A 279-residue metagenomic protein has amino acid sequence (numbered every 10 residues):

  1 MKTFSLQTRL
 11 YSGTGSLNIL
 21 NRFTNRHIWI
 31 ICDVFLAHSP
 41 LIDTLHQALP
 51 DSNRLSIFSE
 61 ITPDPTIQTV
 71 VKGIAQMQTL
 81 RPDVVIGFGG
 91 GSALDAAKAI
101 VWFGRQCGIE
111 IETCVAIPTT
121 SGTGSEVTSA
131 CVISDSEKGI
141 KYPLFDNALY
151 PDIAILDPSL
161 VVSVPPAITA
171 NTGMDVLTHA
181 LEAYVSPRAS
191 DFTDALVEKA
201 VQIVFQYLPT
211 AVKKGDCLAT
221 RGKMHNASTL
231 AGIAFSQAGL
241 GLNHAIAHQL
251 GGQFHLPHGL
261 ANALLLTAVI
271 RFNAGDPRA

Functional and structural regions predicted by a protein language model:
M1-V84: ATP/NTP phosphate-donor binding region
N21, H46, S56, V71-I74 (+8 more regions): Predominant activation on well-ordered alpha-helical scaffold segments within soluble catalytic domains
T62, F88-S92, L240, H255-A261: Active-site nucleophile and cofactor-binding loops and adjacent substrate-binding regions of central metabolic enzymes
Q68-S159: Glycine/threonine-rich beta-strand-loop-alpha-helix active-site module that forms ligand/phosphate-binding
G122, T229-G259: Glycine-rich phosphate/pyrophosphate-binding beta-alpha loops
A130-A238: Carboxylate- and glycine-rich phosphate/diphosphate-binding segment that chelates Mg2+/Mn2+
Q253-A279: Gly/Pro-rich interdomain helix-loop hinge
